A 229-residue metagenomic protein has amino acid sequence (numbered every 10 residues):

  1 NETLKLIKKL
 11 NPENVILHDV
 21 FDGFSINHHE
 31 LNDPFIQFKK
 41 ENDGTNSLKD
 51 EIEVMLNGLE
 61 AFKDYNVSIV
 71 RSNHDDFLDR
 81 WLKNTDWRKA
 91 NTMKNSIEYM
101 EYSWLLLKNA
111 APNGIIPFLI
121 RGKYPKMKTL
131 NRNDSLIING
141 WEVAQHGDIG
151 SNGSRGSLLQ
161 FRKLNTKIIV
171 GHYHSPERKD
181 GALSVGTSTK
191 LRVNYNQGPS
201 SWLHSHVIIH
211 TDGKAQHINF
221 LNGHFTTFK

Functional and structural regions predicted by a protein language model:
N1-N109: Core catalytic region of metal-dependent phosphoesterases/phosphodiesterases, especially metallo-beta-lactamase-like
E2-T3, L56-N57, T129-L136, G153-L158: A generic local structural motif
I7-N11, A61-D64, L119-K123, L136-N139 (+2 more regions): Flexible, charged surface loops at secondary-structure boundaries
K9, N222-K229: Polar, enzyme-active/binding microenvironments
V15-H18, N66-S72, K128-N131, V143-A144 (+2 more regions): A structural signal for short, well-ordered beta-strand segments and their strand-loop junctions that often border
G23-L31, L56-K63, N109-G114, G181-R192 (+2 more regions): Noncatalytic linker/hinge segments flanking ATPase motor cores
T85-E142: Active-site-proximal loop/helix segment associated with metal-binding centers of metalloenzymes
G140-H224: Conserved beta-sheet core of the metallophosphoesterase superfamily
